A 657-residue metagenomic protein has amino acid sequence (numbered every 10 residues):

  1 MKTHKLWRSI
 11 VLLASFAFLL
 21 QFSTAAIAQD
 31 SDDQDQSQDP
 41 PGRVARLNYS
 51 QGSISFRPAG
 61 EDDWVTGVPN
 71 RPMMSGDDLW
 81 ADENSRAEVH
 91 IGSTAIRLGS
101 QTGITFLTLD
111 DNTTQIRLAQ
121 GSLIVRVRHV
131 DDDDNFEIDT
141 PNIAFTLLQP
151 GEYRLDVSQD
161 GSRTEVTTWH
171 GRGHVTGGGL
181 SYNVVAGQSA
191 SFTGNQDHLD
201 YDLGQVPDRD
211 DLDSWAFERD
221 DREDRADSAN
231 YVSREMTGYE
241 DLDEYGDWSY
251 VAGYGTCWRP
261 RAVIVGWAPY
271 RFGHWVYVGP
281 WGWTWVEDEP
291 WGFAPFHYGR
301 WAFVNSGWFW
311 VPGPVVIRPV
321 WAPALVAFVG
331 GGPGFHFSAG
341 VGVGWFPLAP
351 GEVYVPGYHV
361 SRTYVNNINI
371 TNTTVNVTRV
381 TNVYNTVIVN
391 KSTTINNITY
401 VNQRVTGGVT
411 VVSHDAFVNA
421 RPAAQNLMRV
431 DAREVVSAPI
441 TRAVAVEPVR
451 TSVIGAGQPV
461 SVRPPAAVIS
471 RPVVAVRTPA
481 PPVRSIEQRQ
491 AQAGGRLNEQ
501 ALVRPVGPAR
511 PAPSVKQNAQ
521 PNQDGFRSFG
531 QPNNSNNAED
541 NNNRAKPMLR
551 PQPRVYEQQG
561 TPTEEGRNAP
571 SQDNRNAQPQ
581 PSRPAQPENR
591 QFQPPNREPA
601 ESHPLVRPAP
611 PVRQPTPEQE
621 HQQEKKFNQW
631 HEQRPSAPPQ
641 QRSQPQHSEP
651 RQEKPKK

Functional and structural regions predicted by a protein language model:
K2, D30, P655-K657: Short, intrinsically disordered, low-complexity terminal/loop segments
K2-L13: Bacterial N-terminal signal peptides that target proteins for export
K5, V68-R71, D77, T108-D110 (+9 more regions): Solvent-exposed, flexible loop/coil residues
V11-Q21: Bacterial N-terminal signal peptides
F22-A28: Sec/Tat signal peptide C-region and signal peptidase I cleavage site
S23, E165-S214: Extended, hydrophobic interaction surfaces within ordered domains
A28-S181, V185-S189, R225, P347: Flexible, surface-exposed loop/linker segments and immediately adjacent secondary-structure boundaries
S191-K657: Low-complexity, repeat-rich tail regions
